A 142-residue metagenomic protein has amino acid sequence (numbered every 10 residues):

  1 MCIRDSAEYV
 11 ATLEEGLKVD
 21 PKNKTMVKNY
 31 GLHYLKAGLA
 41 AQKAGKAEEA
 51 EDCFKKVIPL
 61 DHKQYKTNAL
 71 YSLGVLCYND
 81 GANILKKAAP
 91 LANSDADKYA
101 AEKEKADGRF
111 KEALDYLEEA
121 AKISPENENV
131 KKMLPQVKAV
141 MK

Functional and structural regions predicted by a protein language model:
M1-S6: Conserved small/polar residues in nucleotide/adenosyl-binding loops
V19, L60-H62, I123: Structural marker of alpha-solenoid helical repeat scaffolds
K24, G31, G38-G45, G74 (+3 more regions): Short coil/turn linking the two alpha-helices of tandem helical-hairpin repeats
M26, H33, T67-A69, K98 (+1 more regions): TPR alpha-solenoid repeat register
N79-Y116: Short coil/linker segments at helix-helix boundaries
